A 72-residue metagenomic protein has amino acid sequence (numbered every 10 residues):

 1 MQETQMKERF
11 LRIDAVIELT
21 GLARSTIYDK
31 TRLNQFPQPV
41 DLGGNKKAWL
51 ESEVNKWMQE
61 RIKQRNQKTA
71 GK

Functional and structural regions predicted by a protein language model:
Q2-L33, E53, E60-R61: Polyanion-binding surface elements
K30, K46-K47: A general lysine-centric signal
L33-V40: Short, solvent-exposed alpha-helical "recognition" segments
V40-K46: Short Lys/Arg-enriched helix C-cap and helix-to-coil transition segments that create basic nucleic-acid-contact patches
N55-K72: A short, Lys/Arg-enriched interface patch at domain edges and termini
